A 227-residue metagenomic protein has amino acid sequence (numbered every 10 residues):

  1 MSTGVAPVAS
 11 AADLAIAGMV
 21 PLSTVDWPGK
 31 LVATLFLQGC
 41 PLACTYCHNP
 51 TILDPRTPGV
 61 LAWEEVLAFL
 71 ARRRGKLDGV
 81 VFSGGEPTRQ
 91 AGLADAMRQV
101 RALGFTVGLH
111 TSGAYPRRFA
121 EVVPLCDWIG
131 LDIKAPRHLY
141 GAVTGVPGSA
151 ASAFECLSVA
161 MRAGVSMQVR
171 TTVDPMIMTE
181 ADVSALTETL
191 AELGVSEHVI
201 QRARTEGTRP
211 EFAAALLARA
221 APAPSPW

Functional and structural regions predicted by a protein language model:
M1-G29, V173-W227: Auxiliary Fe-S-binding modules of radical SAM enzymes
V8, P55-P58, G145, P175: Pocket-edge positions in alpha/beta enzyme catalytic cores
S23, T51, G84, I133 (+1 more regions): Residues that line or immediately flank small-molecule/substrate-binding pockets and catalytic motifs
V25-L61: Canonical Radical SAM [4Fe-4S] cluster-binding loop centered on the CxxxCxxC motif and its immediate flanking residues
F36, S83-G84: A secondary-structure boundary/capping signal
P50-V80: Conserved alpha-helical substructure of the radical SAM core
L67-G79, T88-F212: Conserved AdoMet/S-adenosylmethionine-binding subsite of the radical SAM
